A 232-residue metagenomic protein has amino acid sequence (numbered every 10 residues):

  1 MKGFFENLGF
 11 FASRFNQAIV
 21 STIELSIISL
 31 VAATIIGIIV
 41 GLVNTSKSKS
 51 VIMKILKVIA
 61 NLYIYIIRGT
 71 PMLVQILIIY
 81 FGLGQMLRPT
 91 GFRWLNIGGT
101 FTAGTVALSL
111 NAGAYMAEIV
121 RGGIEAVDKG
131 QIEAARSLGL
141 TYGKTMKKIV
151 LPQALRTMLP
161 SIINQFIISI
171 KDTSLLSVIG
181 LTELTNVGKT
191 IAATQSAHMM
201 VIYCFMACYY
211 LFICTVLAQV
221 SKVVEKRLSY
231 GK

Functional and structural regions predicted by a protein language model:
M1-K232: Transmembrane alpha-helices and adjacent helix-loop boundaries
